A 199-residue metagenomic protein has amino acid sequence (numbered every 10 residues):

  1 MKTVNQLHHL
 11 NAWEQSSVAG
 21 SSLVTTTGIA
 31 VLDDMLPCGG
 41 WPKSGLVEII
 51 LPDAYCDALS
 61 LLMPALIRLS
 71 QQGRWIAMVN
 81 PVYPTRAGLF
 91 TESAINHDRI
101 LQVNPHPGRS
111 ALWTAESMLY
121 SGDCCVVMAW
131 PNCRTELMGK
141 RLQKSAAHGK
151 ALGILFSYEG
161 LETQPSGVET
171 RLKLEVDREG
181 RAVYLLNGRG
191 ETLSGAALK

Functional and structural regions predicted by a protein language model:
M1-M78, E92, H97, R189-E191: Detector for small/aliphatic-rich hydrophobic stretches
L32, I49, I100, V127 (+1 more regions): Conserved RecA-like P-loop NTPase ATPase core
D57, Y83-G88, E162-T163: Short, charged/polar "capping" segments at the starts of alpha-helices and the immediately preceding loops
L61-A65, L89, T114, M138-L142: A short acidic, amphipathic alpha-helical/loop segment
G73, N96-D98, D123-C124, G149-L152 (+1 more regions): Short glycine-/polar-rich loops that comprise or flank the Walker A/P-loop and associated switch/sensor motifs
A77-R134: Long, charge-dense
L119-T163: A contiguous pocket-lining binding segment that forms or flanks enzyme active sites
S157-K199: Phosphate-binding/switch region of NTP-binding enzymes
